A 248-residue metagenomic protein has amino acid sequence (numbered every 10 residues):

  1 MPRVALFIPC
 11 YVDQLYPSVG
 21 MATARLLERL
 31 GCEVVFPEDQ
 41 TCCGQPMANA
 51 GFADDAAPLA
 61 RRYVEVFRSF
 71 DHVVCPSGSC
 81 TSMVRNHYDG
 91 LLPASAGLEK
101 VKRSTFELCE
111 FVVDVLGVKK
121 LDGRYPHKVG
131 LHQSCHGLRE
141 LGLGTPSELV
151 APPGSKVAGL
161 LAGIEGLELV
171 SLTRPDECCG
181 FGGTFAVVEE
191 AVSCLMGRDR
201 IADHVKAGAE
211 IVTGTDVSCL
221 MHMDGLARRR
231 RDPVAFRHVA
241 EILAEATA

Functional and structural regions predicted by a protein language model:
M1-A248: Iron-sulfur cluster-binding electron-transfer modules in prokaryotic oxidoreductases
